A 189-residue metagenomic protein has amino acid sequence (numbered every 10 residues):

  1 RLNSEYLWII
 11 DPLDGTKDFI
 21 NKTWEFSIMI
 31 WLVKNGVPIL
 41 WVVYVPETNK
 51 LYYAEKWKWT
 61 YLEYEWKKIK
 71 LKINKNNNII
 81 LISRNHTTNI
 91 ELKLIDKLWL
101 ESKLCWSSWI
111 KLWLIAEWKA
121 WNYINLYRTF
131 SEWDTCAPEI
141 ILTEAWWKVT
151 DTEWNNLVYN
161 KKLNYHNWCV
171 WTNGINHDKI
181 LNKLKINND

Functional and structural regions predicted by a protein language model:
R1-L2, L163: Extracellular/periplasmic catalytic domains that process cell-envelope and extracellular macromolecules
L2-Y61: DPxDG-like acidic metal-binding loop motif
Y6, Y44, Y52-Y53, Y61-Y64 (+4 more regions): Sequence-level detector for tyrosine residue identity
N21, V42, E55, Y64 (+3 more regions): Short linear motifs in exposed loops
T23, N49, W66-K68, F130 (+1 more regions): Generic secondary-structure boundary/loop-capping signal
V33-V37, E47, K56-W59, E65-W66 (+4 more regions): Short loop segments at secondary-structure junctions
L71-D189: An extended, acidic
